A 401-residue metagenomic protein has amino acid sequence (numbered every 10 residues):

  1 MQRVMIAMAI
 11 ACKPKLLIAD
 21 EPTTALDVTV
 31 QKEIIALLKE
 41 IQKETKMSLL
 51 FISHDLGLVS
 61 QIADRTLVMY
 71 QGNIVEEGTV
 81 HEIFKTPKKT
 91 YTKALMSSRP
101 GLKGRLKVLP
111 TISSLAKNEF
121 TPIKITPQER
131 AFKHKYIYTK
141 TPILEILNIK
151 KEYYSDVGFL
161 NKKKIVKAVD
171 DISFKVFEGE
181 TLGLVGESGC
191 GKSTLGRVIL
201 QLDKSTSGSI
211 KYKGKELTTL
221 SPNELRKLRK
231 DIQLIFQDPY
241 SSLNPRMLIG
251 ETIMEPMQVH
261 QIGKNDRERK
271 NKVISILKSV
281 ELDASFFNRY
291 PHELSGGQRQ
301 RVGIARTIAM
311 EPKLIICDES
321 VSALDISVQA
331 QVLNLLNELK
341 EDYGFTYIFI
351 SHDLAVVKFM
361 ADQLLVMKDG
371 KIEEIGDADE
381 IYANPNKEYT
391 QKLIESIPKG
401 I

Functional and structural regions predicted by a protein language model:
K13, E311: Conserved catalytic motifs of ABC-family nucleotide-binding domains
V59-Q61, V357-F359: A short, surface-exposed alpha-helical micro-motif characterized by mixed small hydrophobic and charged/polar residues
V80-E145, S155-L160, A378-I401: Short catalytic/signature loops enriched in Gly
G208-E216: Conserved ABC transporter NBD signature motif
E216, R267-S285, I394-E395: Conserved ABC ATPase "signature" region
Y290-L294, Q298: Conserved ABC ATPase signature
